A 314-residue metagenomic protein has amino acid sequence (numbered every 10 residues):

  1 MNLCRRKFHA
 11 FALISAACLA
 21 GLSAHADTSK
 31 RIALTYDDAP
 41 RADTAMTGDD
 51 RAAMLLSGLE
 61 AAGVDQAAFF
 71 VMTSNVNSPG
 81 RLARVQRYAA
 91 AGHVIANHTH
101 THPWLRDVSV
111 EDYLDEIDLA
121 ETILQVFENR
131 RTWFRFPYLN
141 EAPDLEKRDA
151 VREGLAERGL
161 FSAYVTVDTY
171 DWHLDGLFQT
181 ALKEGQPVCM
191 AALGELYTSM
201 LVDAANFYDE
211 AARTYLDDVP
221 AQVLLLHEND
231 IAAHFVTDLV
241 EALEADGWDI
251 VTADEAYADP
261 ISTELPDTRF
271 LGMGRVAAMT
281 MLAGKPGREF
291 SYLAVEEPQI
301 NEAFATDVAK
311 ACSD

Functional and structural regions predicted by a protein language model:
M1-A12: Bacterial N-terminal signal peptides that target proteins for export
F11-G21: Bacterial N-terminal signal peptides
L22-A26: Sec/Tat signal peptide C-region and signal peptidase I cleavage site
D27-L139, L224-L225, A242, D249 (+1 more regions): Active-site beta->alpha N-cap acidic-glycine motif
T44-G48, P103-V126, D144-R158, T166-D218 (+1 more regions): Alpha-helical scaffold elements lining the catalytic groove of polysaccharide deacetylases
M54, E60-G63, N77, Y164 (+2 more regions): C-terminal domain-boundary segment and adjacent tail
A83-R84, A150-V151, D238-L239: A short acidic, amphipathic alpha-helical/loop segment
A96-H100, I123-E128, Q186-A204, G274-E296 (+1 more regions): Short, basic, helix/turn surface patches
